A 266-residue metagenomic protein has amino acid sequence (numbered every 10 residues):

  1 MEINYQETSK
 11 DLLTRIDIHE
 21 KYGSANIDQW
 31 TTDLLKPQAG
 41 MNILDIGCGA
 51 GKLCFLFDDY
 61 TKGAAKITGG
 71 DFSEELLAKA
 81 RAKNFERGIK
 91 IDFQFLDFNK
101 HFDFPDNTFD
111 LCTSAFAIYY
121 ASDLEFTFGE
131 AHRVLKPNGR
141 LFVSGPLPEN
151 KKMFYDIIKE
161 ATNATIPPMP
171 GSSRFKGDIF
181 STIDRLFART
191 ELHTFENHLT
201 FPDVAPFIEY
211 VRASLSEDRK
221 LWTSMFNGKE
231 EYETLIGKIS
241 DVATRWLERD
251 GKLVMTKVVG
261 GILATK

Functional and structural regions predicted by a protein language model:
M1-M41, K52-L56: Conserved class I S-adenosyl-L-methionine
N4, S24, A50-K52, S173-K266: Conserved Class I S-adenosyl-L-methionine
N42, G139-R140: Short glycine-centered segments of the SAM/dcSAM-binding site in methyltransferase folds
L44-I46, A50-K100: Class I SAM-dependent methyltransferase SAM/SAH-binding core
F102-L111: A short acidic, Gly/Pro-enriched loop at the edge of an enzyme's catalytic core that lines a small-molecule cofactor
D110-D123: A short SAM/SAH-binding and catalytic strip from SAM-dependent methyltransferases
E125-P137: A short glycine-rich, Lys/Arg-flanked "PGG" loop and its adjoining helix->strand segment in the class I
F142-A164: Conserved class I S-adenosyl-L-methionine
